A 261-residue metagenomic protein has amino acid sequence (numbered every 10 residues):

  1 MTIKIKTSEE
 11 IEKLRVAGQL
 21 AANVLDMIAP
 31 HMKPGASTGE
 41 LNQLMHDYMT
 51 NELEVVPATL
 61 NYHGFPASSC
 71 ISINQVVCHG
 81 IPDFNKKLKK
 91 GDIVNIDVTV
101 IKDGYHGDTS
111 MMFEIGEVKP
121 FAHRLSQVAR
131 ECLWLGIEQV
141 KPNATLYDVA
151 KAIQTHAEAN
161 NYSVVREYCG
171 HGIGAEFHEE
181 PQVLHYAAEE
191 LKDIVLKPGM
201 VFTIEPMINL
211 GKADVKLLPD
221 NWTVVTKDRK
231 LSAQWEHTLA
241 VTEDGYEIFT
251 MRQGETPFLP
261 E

Functional and structural regions predicted by a protein language model:
M1-E261: Active-site neighborhoods and metal-handling regions in enzymes and metal-associated proteins
